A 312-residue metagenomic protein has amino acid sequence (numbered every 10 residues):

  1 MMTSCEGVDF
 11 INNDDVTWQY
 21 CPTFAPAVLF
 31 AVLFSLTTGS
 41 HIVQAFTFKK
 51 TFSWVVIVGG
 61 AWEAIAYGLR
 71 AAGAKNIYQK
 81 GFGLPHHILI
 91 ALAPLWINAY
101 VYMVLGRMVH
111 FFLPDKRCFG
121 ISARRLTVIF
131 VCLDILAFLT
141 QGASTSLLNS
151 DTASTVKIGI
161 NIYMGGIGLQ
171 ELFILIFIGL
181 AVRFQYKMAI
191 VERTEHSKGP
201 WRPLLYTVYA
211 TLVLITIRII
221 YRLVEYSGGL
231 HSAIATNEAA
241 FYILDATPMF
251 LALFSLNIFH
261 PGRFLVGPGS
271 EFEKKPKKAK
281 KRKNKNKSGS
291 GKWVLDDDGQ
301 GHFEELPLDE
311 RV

Functional and structural regions predicted by a protein language model:
M1-P94, R107-H110, R117-R124, V128: Membrane-proximal first intracellular loop
M1-T3, Y186, I190-P200, P261-V312: Intrinsically disordered, low-complexity terminal tails of fungal membrane proteins
A27-T37, S53-A66, I90-M103, F130 (+7 more regions): Seven-transmembrane alpha-helical bundle of G-protein-coupled receptors
S35-I42, A91-R117, I129, I135-N149 (+3 more regions): Cytoplasm-facing ends of alpha-helical transmembrane segments in multi-pass membrane proteins
H41-F52, K75-Q79, M108-A123, T152 (+4 more regions): Juxtamembrane membrane-water interface segments of multi-pass membrane proteins, especially cytoplasmic-side
G60, R125-C132, P200-A210: Transmembrane alpha-helical segments of multi-pass membrane proteins
E63-I77, T140-D151, A181, I215-G229: Helix-to-loop junction signature of class
G83-L95, Q141, G159-I174, G199-P261: Extracellular loop 3-seventh transmembrane helix
